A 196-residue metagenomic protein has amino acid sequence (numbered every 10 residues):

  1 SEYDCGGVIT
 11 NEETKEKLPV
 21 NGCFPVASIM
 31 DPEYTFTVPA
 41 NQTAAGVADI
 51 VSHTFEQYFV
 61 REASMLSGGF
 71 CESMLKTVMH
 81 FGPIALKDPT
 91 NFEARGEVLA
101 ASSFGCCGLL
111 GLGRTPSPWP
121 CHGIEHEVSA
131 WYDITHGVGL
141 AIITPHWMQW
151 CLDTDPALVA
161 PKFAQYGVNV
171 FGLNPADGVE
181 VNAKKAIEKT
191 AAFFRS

Functional and structural regions predicted by a protein language model:
S1-L66, L158-P161, Q165: A glycine/threonine-rich phosphate-anchoring loop and its flanking beta-alpha core in nucleotide/phosphate-binding
Q57-K189: Active-site segments that bind and position negatively charged phosphate/pyrophosphate groups
E188-S196: Short, intrinsically disordered, charge-balanced linker/junction segments flanking boundaries in proteins
